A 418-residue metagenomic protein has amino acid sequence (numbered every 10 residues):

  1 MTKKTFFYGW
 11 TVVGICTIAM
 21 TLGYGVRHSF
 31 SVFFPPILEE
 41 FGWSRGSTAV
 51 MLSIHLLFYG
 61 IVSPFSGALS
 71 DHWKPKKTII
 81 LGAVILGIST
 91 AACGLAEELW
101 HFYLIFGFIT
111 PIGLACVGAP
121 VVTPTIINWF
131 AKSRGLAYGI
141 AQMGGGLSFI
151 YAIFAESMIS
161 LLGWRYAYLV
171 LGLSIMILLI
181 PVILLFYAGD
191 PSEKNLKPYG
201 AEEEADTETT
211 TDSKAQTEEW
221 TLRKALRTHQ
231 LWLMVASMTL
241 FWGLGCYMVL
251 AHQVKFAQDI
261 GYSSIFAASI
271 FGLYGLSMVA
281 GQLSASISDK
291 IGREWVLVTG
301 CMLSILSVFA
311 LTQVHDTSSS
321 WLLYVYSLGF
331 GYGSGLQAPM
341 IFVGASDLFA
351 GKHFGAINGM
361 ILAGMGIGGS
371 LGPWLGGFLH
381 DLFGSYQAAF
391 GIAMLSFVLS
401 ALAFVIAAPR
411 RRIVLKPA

Functional and structural regions predicted by a protein language model:
T21, S89, H101-V117, T239-L240 (+1 more regions): Hydrophobic core of transmembrane alpha-helices in multi-pass small-molecule transporters, especially MFS/SLC-type
F30-F34, R223-S284, G372: Extracytoplasmic gate region of multi-pass secondary transporters
I37-L38, L69-S70, I153-G163, A257-Q258 (+2 more regions): Interfacial helix-cap and linker-helix signal at transmembrane-aqueous boundaries of multi-pass secondary transporters
V62-K74, G281-G292: Helix-to-loop junctions at the C-terminal end of transmembrane segments in multipass secondary transporters
V84-E97, L303-D316: C-terminal ends and interior cores of transmembrane alpha-helices in multi-pass membrane transporters/permeases
G107-M143, A350: Cytoplasmic helix-loop-helix junction between adjacent transmembrane helices in 12-TM secondary transporters
I140, G144-E193: Helix-loop-helix hairpin linking two adjacent transmembrane segments in secondary transporters
Y168-L185, A388-I406: Symmetry-related core transmembrane helices of the 12-TM Major Facilitator Superfamily/SLC fold
